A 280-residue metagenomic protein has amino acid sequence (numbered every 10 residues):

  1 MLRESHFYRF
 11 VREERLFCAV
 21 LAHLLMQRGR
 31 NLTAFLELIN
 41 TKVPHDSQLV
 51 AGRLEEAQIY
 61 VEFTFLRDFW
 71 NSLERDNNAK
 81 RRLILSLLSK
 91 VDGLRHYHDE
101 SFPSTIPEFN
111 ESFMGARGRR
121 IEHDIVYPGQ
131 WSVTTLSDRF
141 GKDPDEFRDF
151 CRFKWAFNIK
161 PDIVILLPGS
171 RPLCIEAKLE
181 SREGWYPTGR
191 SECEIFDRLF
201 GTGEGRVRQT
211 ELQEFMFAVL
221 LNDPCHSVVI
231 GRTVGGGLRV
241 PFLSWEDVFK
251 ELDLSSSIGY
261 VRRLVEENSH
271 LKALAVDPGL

Functional and structural regions predicted by a protein language model:
M1-L280: Charged, terminal alpha-helix-loop-beta segments that serve as non-catalytic nucleic-acid engagement and/or assembly
